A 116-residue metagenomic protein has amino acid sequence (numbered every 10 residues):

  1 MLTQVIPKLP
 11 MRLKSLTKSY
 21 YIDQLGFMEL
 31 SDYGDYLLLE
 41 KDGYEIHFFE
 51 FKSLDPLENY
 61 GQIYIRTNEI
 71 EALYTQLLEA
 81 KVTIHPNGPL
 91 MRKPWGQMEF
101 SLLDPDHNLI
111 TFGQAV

Functional and structural regions predicted by a protein language model:
M1-L16, I63: N-terminal beta-strand motif that seeds the catalytic metal site of vicinal oxygen chelate
P7-P10, P94, S101, F112-V116: Short beta->alpha transition motifs characteristic of CBS
L13-F27: Amphipathic alpha-helical segments
G26-S31, I84-N87: Short secondary-structure junctions
M28-G61, L109-Q114: Conserved short beta-strand elements that form part of the metal-binding/catalytic scaffold of enzyme active sites
I63-L109: Vicinal oxygen chelate
